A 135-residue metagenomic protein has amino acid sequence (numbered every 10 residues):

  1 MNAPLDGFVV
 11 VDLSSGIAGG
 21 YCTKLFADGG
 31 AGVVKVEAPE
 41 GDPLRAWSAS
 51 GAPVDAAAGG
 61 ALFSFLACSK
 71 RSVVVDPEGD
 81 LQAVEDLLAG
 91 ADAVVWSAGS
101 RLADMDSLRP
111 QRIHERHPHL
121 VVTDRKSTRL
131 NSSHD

Functional and structural regions predicted by a protein language model:
M1-R129: N-terminal helix-loop segment corresponding to the beta1-alpha1 unit of nucleotide/adenylate-binding folds
L130-D135: Short "domain-exit" segments at the C-terminal end of structured domains
